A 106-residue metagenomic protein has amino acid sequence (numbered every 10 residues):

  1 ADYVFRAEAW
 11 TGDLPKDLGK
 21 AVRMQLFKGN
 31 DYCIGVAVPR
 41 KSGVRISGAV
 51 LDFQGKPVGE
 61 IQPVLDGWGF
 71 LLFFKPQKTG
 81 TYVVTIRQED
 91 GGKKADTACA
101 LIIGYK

Functional and structural regions predicted by a protein language model:
A1-A21, K106: Non-catalytic extracellular/lumenal accessory regions of secreted precursors
A1-F5, V50-D52, K78-K106: C-terminal edge strands of extracellular/lumenal beta-sandwich accessory domains
F5-A9, Q54-I61: Surface-exposed loop/edge segments in extracytoplasmic proteins
G12, I61-D66: Short beta-strand segments within Ig-like beta-sandwich modules, predominantly Fibronectin type-III
A21-P39, Y82-R87: Hydrophobic beta-strand segments within beta-rich accessory/binding domains
M24, D66-K78: Beta-sandwich interaction modules
V38-I46, G91-K94: Extended, low-complexity, turn-rich repeat/linker tracts enriched in Gly/Pro/Ser/Thr and Asp/Glu that occur
K41-P57: Short, surface-exposed beta-strand/strand-loop-strand elements in extracellular ectodomains
